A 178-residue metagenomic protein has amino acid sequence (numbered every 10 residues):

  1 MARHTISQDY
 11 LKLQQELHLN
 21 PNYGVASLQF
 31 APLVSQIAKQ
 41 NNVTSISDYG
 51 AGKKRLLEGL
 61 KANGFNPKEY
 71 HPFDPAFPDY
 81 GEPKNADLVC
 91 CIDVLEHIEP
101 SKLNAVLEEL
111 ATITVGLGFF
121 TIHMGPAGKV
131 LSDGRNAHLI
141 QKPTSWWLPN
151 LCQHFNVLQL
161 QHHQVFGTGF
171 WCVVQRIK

Functional and structural regions predicted by a protein language model:
M1-A86, N104-L107, I113, M124 (+3 more regions): Conserved N-terminal segment of class I S-adenosyl-L-methionine
C90: A conserved beta-strand element that flanks and buttresses the S-adenosyl-L-methionine
V94-H97: Hydrophobic adenine-recognition pocket in adenosine-nucleotide-binding enzymes
T114-G118: Short glycine-dipeptide loop
H123-K129: Short "lid" loop at the C-terminus of a central beta-strand within the Rossmann-like core of SAM-dependent
